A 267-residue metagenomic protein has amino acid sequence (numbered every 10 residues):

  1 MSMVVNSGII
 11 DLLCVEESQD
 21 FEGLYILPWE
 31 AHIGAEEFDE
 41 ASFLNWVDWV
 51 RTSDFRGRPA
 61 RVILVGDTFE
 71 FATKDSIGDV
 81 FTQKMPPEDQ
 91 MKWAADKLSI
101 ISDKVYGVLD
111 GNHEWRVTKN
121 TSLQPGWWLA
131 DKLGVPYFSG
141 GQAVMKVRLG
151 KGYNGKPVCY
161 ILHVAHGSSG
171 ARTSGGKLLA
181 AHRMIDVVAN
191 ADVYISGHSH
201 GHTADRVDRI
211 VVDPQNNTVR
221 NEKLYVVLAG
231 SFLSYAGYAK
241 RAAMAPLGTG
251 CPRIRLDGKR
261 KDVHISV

Functional and structural regions predicted by a protein language model:
V4-S7, P136-G140, A245-P246: A short catalytic or substrate-binding loop motif that flags glycine-/basic-rich loops and adjacent residues that bind
I9-L12, M145, V212-N216: Short mixed-charge
I9-L24, P28-S139: Core catalytic region of metal-dependent phosphoesterases/phosphodiesterases, especially metallo-beta-lactamase-like
C14-E16, D96, G152-Y153, H182-I185 (+1 more regions): Short, flexible, glycine/charge-rich loop motifs used to bind or transfer phosphoryl groups or to couple energy/partner
C14-I26, M145-H163, N221-L224: Beta-strand-turn-beta hairpins that frame and shape the catalytic cleft of phosphate-ester-processing enzymes
W29-A35, L149, H166-S169, G230: Short, flexible loop/turn elements at secondary-structure junctions
V105-L109, W115-A204: Charged, low-complexity C-terminal accessory regions
V158-H264: Conserved beta-sheet core of the metallophosphoesterase superfamily
